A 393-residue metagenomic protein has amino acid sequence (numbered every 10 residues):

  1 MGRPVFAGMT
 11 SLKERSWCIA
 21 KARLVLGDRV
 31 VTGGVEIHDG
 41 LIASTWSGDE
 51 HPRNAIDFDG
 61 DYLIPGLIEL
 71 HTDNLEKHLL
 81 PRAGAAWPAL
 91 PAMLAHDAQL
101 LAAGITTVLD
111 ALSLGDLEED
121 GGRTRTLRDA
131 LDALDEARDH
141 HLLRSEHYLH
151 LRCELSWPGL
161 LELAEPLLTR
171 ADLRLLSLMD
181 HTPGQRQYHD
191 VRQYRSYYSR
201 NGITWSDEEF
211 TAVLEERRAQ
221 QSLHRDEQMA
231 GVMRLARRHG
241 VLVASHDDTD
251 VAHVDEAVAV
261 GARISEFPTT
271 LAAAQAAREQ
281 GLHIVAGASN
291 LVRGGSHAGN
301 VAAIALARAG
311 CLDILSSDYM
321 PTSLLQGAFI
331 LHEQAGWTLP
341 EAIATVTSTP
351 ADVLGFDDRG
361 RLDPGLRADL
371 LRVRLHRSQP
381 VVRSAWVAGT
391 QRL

Functional and structural regions predicted by a protein language model:
M1-H51, Q391: N-terminal metal-binding scaffold of metallo-dependent hydrolase/deaminase domains
F58-A130: Metal-associated gating/positioning segment near the N- to mid-region
G66-L70, V108-D110, H147-L151, R174-D180 (+4 more regions): Hydrophobic faces of well-ordered beta-strands that scaffold small-molecule active sites in alpha/beta enzyme cores
G115-D248, D318: Metal-coordinating catalytic core of metallo-dependent amide/deamination hydrolases
L151-E162, D248-A252, E256, I264-E266 (+1 more regions): Active-site glycine- and acidic-residue-rich loops that bind and position anionic ligands or nucleotide-like cofactors
R170-R174, A257-I264, E279-V285, G310-D313: Glycine-enriched alpha-helix->loop->beta-strand junction motifs that scaffold or abut catalytic
Q280-N290, G294-V373: His/Asp/Glu-enriched, well-ordered alpha-helical/loop segment that forms or immediately abuts the divalent-metal
